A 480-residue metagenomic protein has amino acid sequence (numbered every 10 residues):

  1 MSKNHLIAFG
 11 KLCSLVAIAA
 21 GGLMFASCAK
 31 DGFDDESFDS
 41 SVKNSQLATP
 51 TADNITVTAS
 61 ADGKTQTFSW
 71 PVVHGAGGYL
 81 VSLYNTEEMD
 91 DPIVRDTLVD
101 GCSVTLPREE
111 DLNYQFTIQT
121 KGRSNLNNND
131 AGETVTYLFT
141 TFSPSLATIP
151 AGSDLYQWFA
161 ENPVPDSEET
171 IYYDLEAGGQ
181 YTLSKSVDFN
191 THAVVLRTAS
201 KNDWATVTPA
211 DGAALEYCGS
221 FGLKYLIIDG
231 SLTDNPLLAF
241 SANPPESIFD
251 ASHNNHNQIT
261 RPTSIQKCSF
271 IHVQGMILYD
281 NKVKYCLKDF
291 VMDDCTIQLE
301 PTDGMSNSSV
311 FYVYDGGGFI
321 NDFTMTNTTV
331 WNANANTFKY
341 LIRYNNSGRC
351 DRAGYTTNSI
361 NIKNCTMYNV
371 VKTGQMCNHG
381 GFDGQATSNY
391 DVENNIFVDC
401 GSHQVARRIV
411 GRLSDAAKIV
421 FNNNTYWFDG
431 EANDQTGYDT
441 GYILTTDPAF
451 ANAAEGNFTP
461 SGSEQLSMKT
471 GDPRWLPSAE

Functional and structural regions predicted by a protein language model:
M1-L6, A17-T58: Bacterial Sec-dependent N-terminal signal peptides
G63-G75: Conserved aromatic anchor
T105-N128: Beta-strand-rich modules
S124-L126, S184-K185, P209-G212, S231-A239 (+8 more regions): Short glycine/acidic-rich loop motifs that flank beta-strands on beta-rich extracellular proteins
T141-T182, E464-A479: Acidic Gly/Asp/Thr-rich repetitive segments characteristic of extracellular carbohydrate-active and adhesion proteins
T182-V195, T206-I259, V283: Extracellular beta-strand-rich solenoid/capping regions of secreted or surface-exposed proteins that bind or remodel
G219-G230, I259-Q274, L287-D303, F319-N336 (+4 more regions): Right-handed parallel beta-helix
T440-E480: C-terminal accessory segments
